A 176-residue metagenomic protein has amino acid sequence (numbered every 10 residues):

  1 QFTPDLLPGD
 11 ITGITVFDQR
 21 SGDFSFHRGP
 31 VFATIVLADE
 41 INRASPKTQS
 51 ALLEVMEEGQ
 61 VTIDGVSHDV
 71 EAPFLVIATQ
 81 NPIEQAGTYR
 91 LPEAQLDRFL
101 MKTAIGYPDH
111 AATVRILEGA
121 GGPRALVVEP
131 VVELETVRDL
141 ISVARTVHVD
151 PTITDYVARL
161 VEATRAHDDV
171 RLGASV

Functional and structural regions predicted by a protein language model:
Q1-D5, L100-A112, V127-V132, V147-V149: Conserved AAA+ ATPase "SRH/arginine-finger" region at the nucleotide-binding site
Q1-R20: AAA+/P-loop NTPase substrate/partner-engagement loops
I11, D39, L52, T79 (+2 more regions): Conserved RecA-like P-loop NTPase ATPase core
S25-T34, I63-Q80, L91-L100: AAA+/SF3 P-loop NTPase mechanochemical coupling elements
F32-E57, E71, A86-Q95, Y107-R115: Conserved AAA+/SF3 P-loop NTPase catalytic/coupling segment centered on the Walker-B
E40, A78-I83, I105-P108, G119-G121: A short beta-strand-to-loop transition that corresponds to the Sensor-1 phosphate-sensing loop of AAA+ P-loop ATPases
Q95-G106, P123, I141-V143: Interdomain coupling/hinge region of P-loop NTPase helicase/AAA+ cores
A120-V176: Basic, amphipathic alpha-helical bundle interface domains used for macromolecular binding and assembly
